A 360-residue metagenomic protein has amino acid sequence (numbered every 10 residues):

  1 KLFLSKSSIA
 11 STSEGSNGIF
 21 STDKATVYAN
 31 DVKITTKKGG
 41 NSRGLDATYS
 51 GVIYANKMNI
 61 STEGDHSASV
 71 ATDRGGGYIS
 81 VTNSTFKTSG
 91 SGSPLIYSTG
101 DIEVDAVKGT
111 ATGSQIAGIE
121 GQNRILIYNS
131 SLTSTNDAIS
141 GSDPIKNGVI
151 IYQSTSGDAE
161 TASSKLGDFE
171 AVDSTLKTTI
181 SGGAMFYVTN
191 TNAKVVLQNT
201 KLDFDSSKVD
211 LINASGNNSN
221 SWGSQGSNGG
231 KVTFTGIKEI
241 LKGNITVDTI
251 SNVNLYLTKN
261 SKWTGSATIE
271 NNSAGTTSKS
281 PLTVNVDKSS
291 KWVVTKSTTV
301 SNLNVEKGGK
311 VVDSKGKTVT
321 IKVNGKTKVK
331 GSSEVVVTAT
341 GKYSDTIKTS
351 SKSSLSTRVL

Functional and structural regions predicted by a protein language model:
K1-L360: Long, low-complexity, polar and repeat-rich extracellular regions of very large Gram-negative surface proteins
